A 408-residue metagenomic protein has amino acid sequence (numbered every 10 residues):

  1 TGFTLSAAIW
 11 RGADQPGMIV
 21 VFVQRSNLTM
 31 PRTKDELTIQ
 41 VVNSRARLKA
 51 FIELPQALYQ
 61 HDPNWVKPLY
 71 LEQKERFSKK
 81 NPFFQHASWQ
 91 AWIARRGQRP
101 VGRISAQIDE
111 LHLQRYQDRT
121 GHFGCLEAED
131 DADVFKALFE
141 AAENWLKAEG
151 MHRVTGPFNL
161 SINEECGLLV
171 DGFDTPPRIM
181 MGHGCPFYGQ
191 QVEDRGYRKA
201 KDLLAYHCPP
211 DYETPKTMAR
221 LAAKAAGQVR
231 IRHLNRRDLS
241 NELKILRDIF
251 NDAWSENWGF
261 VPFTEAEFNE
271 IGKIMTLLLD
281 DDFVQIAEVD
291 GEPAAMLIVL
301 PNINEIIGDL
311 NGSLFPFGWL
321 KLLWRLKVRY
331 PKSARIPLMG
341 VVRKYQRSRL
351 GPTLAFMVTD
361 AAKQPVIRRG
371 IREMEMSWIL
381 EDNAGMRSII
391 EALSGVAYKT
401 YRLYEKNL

Functional and structural regions predicted by a protein language model:
R32-K74, E143: TRNA-binding/sensing appendages of the translation machinery
R32-L37, G182-G259: Acyltransferase donor/substrate-recognition loop-hinge adjacent to the catalytic core
R45-R47, P68-L71, H86-R96, P100-R103 (+9 more regions): Catalytic cores of nucleotide-enabled group-transfer and carboxylate-activating enzymes in metabolic and assembly-line
Q56-A91, R96, A106-Q114, E242-V341: A conserved beta-strand-loop-helix scaffold within acyl/acetyltransferase catalytic domains
Q114-G196, L310-L393: Acyl-donor binding region in acyl/amide transferases
